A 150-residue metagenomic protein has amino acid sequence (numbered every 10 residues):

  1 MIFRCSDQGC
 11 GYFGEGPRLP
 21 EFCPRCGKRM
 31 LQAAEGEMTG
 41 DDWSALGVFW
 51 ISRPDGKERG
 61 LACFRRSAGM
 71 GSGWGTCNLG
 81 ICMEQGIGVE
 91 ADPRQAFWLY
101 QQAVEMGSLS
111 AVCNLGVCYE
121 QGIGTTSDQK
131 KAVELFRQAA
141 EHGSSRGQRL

Functional and structural regions predicted by a protein language model:
M1-S6, L19: Short metal-coordination and nucleic-acid-contact micro-motifs, chiefly zinc-binding Cys/His arrays
C5-D7, C23-C26: Short cysteine-rich clusters marking metal-coordination/redox-active sites
G14-L19, L31-A33: Short, non-ligating residues that shape and space the ligands of small metal-coordination modules and catalytic
C26-G36: Short Cys/His-rich micro-motifs in 6-15 aa windows
M38, W50-S52, G69-G73, Q85-I87 (+5 more regions): Short helix-capping/linker turns of helical repeat alpha-solenoids
W43-R53, T76-Q85, V89, L99 (+3 more regions): Hydrophobic face of amphipathic alpha-helices that form TPR/SEL1-like repeat modules and related alpha-solenoid
